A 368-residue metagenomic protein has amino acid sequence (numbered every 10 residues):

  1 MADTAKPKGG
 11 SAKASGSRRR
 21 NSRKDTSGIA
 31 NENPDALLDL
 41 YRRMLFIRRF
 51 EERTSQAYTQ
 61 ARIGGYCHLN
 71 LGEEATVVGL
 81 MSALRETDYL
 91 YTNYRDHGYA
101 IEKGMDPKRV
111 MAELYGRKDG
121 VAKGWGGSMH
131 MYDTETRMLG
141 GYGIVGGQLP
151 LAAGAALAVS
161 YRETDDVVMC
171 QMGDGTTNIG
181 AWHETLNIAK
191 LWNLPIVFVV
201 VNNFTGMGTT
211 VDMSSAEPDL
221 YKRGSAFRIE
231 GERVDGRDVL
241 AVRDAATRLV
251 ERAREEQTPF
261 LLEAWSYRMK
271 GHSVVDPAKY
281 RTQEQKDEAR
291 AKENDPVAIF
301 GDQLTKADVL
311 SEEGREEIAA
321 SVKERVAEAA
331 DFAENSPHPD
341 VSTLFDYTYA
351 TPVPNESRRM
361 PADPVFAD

Functional and structural regions predicted by a protein language model:
M1-T76, K270, A278-D368: Conserved acidic/glycine
D25-T26, N31, L38-D39, R43 (+12 more regions): Mixed-charge, polar/low-complexity N-terminal
E52-Q56, Q60-W192, T210-A216, Y221 (+1 more regions): Cofactor-binding active-site loop characterized by glycine-rich and histidine/acidic residues
R85, D106, G116, D219 (+4 more regions): Alpha-helix initiation/capping motif
Y94, A264-S266, T348: A general secondary-structure junction signal
A100-E102, G208, H272, T343: Short acidic, gly/pro-rich beta-turn/loop elements at beta-sheet edges and active-site/ligand-binding grooves
M138-N335: Glycine-rich ThDP/TPP pyrophosphate-binding loop and its adjacent helix/strand module within ThDP-dependent enzymes
